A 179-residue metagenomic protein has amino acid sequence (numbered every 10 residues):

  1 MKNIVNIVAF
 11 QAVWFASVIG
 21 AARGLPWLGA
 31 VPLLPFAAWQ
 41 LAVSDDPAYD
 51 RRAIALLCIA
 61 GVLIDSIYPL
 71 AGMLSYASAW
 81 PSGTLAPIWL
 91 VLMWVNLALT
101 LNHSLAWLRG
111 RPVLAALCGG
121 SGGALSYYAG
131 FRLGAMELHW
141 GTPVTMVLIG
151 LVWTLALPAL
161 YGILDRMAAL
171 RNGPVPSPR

Functional and structural regions predicted by a protein language model:
M1-R179: Aromatic-rich, lipid-facing transmembrane alpha helices and their immediate juxtamembrane interface loops in integral
